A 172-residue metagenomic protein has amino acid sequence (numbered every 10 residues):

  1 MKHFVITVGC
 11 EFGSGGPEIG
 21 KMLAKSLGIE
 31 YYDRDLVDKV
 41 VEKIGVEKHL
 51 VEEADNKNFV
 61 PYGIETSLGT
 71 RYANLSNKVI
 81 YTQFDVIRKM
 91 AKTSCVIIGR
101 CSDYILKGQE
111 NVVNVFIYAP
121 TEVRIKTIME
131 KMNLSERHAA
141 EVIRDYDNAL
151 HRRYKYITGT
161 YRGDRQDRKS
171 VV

Functional and structural regions predicted by a protein language model:
K2-V5: Extreme N-terminal starter segment of soluble prokaryotic enzymes
V8-K21: Glycine-rich phosphate-binding P-loop
E30-E42: Short beta-strand-centered segment that lines the nucleotide-binding/catalytic pocket of NTP-utilizing
V40-S94, L134: ATP-dependent small-molecule kinase phosphotransfer cores that center on conserved nucleotide phosphate-binding segments
R88-M132: ATP-dependent NMP and nucleoside kinases share a basic, alpha-helical "lid"
L106-K107, R162-Q166: Short, flexible turn/loop "capping" segments at secondary-structure junctions
V115-G159: A glycine- and Lys/Arg-enriched "phosphate-lid" helix/loop adjacent to the NTP-binding pocket of small-molecule kinases
V171: Conserved small/polar residues in nucleotide/adenosyl-binding loops
